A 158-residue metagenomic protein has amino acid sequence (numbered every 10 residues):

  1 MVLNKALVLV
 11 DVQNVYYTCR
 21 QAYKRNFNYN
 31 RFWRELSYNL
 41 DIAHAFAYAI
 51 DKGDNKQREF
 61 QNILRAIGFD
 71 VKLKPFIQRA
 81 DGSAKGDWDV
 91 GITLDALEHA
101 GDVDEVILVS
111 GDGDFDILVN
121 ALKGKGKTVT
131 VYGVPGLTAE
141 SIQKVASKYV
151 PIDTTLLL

Functional and structural regions predicted by a protein language model:
M1-W88, T128: Domain-level signal for Mg2+-assisted phosphodiester chemistry and nucleotide/NA-binding surfaces in nucleic-acid
G53-L158: Nuclease catalytic cores that cleave nucleic-acid phosphodiester bonds, predominantly acidic two-metal-ion
